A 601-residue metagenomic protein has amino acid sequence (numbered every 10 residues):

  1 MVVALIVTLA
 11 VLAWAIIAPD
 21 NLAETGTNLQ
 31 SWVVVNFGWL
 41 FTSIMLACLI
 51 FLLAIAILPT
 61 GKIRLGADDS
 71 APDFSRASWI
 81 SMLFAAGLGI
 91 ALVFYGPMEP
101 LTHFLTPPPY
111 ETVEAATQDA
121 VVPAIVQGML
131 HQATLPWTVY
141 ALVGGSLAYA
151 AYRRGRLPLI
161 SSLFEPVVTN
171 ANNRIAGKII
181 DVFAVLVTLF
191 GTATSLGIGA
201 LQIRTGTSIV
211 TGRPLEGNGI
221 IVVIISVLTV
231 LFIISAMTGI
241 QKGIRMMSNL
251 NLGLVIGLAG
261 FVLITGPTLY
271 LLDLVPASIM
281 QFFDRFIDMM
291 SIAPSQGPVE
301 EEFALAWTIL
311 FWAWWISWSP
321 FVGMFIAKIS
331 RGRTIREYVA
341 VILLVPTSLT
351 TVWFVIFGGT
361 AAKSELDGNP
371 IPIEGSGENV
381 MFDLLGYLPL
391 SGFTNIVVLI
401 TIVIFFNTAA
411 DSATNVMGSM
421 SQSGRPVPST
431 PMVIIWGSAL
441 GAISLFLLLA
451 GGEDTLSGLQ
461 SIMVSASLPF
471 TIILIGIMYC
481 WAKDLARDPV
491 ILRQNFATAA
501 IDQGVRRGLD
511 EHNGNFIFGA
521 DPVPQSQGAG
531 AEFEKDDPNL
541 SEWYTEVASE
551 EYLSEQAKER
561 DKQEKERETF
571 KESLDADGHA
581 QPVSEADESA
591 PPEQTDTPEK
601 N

Functional and structural regions predicted by a protein language model:
M1-L5, F37-S43, A71-L92, W137-T138 (+4 more regions): Alpha-helical transmembrane segments and their helix-start/interface "positive-inside/aromatic belt" motifs in integral
M1-Q118, C480, D484-L485, E550 (+5 more regions): N-terminal alpha-helical transmembrane segments of multi-pass membrane transport and channel/translocase proteins
V2, I6-I16, L49-A54, L88-L92 (+7 more regions): Helix-loop-helix module between adjacent transmembrane segments
V3-I17, T42-I50, P214-T238, G257-L258 (+3 more regions): Transmembrane alpha-helical segments of multi-pass small-molecule transport proteins
V7, L40-I57, V255-G266, L349-G359 (+3 more regions): Hydrophobic alpha-helical segments of multi-pass membrane transport proteins
P19-V35, P59-S75, Y95-F183, G197-V223 (+5 more regions): Inter-helical loop and helix-membrane interface segments of multi-pass membrane transporters/permeases
N172, I179, A184-R333, A340 (+3 more regions): Membrane-embedded translocation segments of transport machinery
F496-N601: Long, low-complexity, intrinsically disordered cytosolic termini of multi-pass membrane proteins
